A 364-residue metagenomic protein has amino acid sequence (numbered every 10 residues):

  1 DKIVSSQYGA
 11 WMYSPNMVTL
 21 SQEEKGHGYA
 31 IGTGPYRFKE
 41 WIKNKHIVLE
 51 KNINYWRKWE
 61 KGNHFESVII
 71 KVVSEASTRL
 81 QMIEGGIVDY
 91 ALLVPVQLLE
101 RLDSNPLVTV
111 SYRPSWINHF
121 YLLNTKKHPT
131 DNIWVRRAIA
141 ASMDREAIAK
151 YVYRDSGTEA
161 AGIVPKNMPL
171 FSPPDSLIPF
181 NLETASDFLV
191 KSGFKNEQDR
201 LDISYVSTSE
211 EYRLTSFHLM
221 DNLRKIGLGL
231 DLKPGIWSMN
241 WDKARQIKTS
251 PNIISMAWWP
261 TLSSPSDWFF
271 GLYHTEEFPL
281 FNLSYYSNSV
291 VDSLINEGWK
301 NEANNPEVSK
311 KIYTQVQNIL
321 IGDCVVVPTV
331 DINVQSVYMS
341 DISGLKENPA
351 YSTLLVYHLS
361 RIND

Functional and structural regions predicted by a protein language model:
D1-V18: Surface-exposed binding/hinge segments that line and control ligand-binding clefts or catalytic entry sites
E24-H27, N54-R101, G229: Ligand-site clamp/hinge motif
K43, V190-T261, L283, V334: Ligand/substrate-recognition segments at binding pockets and active sites
V48-I53, S104, S111, D131-I226 (+5 more regions): Append "and occasionally in soluble cytosolic enzymes with long acidic Gly/Pro-rich linkers
E100-Y112, I247-P251, S264-L280, M339-L345: Ligand-binding "clamshell"
T109-L123, N167, T275-D292: Periplasmic-binding protein-like
D187, G229-W241, I247, W268-S340 (+1 more regions): Extracytoplasmic/peripheral linker and loop segments enriched in polar/acidic and small residues with frequent Thr/Pro
S336-D364: Long beta-strand-rich cores associated with HINT superfamily self-processing modules
